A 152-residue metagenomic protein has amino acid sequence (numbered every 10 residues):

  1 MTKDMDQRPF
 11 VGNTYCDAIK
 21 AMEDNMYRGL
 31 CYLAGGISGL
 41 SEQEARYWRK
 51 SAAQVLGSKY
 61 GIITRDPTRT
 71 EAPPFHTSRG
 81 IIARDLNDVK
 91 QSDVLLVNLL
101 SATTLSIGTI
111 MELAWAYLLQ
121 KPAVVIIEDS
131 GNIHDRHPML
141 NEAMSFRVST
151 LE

Functional and structural regions predicted by a protein language model:
T2-E152: Conserved catalytic or regulatory cores that recognize and/or transform ribose-phosphate-containing ligands
